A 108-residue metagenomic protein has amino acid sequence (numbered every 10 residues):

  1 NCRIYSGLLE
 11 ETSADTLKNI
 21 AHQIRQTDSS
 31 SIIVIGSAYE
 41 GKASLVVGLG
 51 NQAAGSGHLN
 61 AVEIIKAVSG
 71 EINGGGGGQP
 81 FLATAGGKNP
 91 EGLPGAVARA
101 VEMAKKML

Functional and structural regions predicted by a protein language model:
C2-L108: Glycine-rich, acidic loop segments that terminate in or are immediately followed by a histidine
